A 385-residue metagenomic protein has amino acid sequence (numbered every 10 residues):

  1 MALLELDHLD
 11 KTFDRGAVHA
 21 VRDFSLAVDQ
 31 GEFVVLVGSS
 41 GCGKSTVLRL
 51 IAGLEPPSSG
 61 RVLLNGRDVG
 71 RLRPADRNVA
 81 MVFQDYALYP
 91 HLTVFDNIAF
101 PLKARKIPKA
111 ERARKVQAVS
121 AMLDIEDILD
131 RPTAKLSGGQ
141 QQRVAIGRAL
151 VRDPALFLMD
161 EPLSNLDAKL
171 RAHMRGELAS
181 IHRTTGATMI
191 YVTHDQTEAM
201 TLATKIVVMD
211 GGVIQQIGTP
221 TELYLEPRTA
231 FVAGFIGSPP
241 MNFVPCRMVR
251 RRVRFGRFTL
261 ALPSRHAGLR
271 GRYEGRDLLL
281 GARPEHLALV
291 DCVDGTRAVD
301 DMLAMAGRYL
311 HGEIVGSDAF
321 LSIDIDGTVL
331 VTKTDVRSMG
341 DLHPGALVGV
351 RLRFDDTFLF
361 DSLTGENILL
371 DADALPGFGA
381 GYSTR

Functional and structural regions predicted by a protein language model:
E5, A27, L63, G349-R351: ABC ATPase nucleotide-binding domain
F24-V35: Pre-Walker A (P-loop) beta-loop-beta motif of ABC nucleotide-binding domains
V37-S39: The feature captures the beta-strand-to-loop junction immediately N-terminal to the Walker
A52: Helix-to-loop junction immediately C-terminal to a conserved catalytic motif
G60-D68: Conserved ABC transporter NBD signature motif
P74-F231, F235: ABC ATPase nucleotide-binding domains
R252, G256-G312, V329, G340-R385: Glycine/charge-rich catalytic "coupling/switch" loops of P-loop NTPases
